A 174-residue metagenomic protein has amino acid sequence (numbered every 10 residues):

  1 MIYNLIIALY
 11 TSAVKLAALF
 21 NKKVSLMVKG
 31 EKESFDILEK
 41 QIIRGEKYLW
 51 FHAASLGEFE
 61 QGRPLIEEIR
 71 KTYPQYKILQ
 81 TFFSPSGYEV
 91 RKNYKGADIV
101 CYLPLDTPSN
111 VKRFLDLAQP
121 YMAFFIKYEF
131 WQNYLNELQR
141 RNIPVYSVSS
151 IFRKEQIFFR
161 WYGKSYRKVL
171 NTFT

Functional and structural regions predicted by a protein language model:
M1-I2, K47: Extreme N-terminal starter segment of soluble prokaryotic enzymes
I2-A17, N21: Membrane-interacting alpha-helical segments
K15, L19-T174: Active-site and donor-binding regions of nucleotide-sugar-utilizing enzymes
